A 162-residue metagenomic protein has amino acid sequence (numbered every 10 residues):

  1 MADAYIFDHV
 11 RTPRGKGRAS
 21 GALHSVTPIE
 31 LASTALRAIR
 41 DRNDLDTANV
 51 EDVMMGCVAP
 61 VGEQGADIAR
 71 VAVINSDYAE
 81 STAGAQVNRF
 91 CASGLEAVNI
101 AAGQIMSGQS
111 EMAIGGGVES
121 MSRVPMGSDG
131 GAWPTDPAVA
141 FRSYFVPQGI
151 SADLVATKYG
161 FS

Functional and structural regions predicted by a protein language model:
M1-T82, G117-S162: Conserved "HGTGT" condensation-loop signature of ketosynthase/thiolase-family condensing enzymes that catalyze
V87-V118, I150, A156-S162: Active-site-proximal alpha-helical scaffold in enzymes
